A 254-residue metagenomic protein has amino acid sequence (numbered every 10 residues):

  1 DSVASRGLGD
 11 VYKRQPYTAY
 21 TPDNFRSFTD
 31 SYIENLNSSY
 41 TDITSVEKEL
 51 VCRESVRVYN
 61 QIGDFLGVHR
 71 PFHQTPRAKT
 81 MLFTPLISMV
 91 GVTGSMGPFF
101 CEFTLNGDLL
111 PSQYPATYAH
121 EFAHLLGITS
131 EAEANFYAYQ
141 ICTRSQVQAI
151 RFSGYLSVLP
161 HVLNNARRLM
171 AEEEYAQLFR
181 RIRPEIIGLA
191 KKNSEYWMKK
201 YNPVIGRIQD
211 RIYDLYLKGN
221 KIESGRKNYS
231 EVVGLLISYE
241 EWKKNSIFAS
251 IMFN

Functional and structural regions predicted by a protein language model:
D1-Y12: Short, small-residue-biased leader/transition segments that mark boundaries at the very start of proteins
K13-V46: Juxtamembrane non-transmembrane segments of integral membrane proteins
P16-A19, T44-K48, T104-D108, E121-L126 (+1 more regions): Second-shell loop/turn segments in exported
S38-F103, G107, P111: Auxiliary, metal-adjacent structural segments of Zn-dependent hydrolase domains
G107-P115, G127-E131, A149-F152, I205: Solvent-exposed, acidic/flexible segments
A116-I128, A132-N135, Y139: Active-site recognition of the HExxH zinc-binding catalytic motif
F136-L189: Active-site/pore-lining binding-face segments in mid-to-C-terminal subdomains
I186-N254: Pan-zinc metallopeptidase signature
